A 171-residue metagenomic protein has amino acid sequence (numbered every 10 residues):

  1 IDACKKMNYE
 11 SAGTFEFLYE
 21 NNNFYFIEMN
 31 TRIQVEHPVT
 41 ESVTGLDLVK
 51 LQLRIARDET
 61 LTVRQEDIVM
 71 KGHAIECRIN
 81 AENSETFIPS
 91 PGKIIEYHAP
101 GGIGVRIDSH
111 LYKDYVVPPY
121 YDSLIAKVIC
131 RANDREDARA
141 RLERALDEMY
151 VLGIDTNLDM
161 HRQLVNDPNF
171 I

Functional and structural regions predicted by a protein language model:
I1-I171: ATP-dependent carboxylate activation and anion-phosphoryl transfer catalytic cores that bind Mg-ATP to form
